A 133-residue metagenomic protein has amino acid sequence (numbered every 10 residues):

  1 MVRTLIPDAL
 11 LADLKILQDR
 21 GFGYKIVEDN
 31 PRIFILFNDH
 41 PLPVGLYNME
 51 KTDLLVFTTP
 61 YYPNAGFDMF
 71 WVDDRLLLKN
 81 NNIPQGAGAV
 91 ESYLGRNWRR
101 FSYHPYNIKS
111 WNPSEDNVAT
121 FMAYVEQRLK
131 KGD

Functional and structural regions predicted by a protein language model:
M1-M49, Y61-D133: UBC/E2-like fold recognition across ubiquitin and ubiquitin-like conjugation systems, capturing catalytically active
F57-T59: Solvent-exposed residues in well-ordered beta-strands and their adjoining turns, especially edge/terminal strands
